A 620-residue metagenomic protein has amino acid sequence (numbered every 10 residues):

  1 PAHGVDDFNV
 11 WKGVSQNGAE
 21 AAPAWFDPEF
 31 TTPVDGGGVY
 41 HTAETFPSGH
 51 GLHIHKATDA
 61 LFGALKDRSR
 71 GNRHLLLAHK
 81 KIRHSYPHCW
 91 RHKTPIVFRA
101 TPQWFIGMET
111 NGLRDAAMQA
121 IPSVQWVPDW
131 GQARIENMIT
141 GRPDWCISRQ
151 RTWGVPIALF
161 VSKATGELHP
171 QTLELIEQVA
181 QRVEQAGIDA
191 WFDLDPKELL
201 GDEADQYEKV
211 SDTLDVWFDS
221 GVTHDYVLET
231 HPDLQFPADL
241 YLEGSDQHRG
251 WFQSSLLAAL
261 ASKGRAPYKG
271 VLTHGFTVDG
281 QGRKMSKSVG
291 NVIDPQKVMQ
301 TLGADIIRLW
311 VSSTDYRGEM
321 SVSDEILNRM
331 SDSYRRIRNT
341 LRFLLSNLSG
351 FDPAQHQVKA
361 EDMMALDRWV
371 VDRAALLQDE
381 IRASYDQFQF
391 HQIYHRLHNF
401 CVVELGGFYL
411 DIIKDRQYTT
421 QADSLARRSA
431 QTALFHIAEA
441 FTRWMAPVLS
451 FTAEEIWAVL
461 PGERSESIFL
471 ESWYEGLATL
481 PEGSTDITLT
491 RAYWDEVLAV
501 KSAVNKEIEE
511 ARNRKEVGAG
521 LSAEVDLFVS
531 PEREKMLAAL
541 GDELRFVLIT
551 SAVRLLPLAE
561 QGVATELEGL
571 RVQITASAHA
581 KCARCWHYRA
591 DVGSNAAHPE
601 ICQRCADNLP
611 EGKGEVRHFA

Functional and structural regions predicted by a protein language model:
P1, S15-N17, W25, P33 (+3 more regions): Alpha-helical recognition segments enriched in aromatics with Gly/Pro capping that present substrate-recognition
P1-F26, A116-S148, T152-G154, Q185 (+8 more regions): NTP-handling and nucleic-acid-processing catalytic cores
P1-T172, R283, V289-S333, R338 (+3 more regions): Residue patterns forming the tRNA-binding/recognition surfaces of aminoacyl-tRNA synthetases and related DALR
H53, Q171, D205-W217, P232-G250 (+13 more regions): Secondary-structure capping and boundary motifs in well-ordered enzyme cores
Y86, L159, H579-C582, P599: Residues immediately within or flanking Cys/His clusters that coordinate Zn2+ in small zinc-binding modules
C89, S162, E198-D202, C582 (+1 more regions): Short cysteine-rich clusters marking metal-coordination/redox-active sites
Q150, A204, W586-R589, Q603-A606: Cys/His-coordinated zinc-binding microdomains
V161, Y207, F351-D379, L410-E507 (+4 more regions): Acidic, turn-prone loop/beta-hairpin segments
